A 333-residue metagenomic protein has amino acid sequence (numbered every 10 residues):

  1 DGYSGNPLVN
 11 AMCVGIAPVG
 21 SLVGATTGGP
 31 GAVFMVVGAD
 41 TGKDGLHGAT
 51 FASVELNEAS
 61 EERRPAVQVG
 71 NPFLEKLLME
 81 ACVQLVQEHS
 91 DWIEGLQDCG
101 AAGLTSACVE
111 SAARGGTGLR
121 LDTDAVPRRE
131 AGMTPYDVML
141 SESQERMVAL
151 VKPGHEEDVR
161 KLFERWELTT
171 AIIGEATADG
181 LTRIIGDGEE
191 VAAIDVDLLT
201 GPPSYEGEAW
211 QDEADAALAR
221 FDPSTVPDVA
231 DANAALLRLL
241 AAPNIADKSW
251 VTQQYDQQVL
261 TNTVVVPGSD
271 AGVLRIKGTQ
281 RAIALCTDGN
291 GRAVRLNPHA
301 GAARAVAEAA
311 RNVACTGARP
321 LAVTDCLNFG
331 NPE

Functional and structural regions predicted by a protein language model:
D1-E333: Glycine/proline-enriched, intrinsically flexible loops and inter-domain linkers
